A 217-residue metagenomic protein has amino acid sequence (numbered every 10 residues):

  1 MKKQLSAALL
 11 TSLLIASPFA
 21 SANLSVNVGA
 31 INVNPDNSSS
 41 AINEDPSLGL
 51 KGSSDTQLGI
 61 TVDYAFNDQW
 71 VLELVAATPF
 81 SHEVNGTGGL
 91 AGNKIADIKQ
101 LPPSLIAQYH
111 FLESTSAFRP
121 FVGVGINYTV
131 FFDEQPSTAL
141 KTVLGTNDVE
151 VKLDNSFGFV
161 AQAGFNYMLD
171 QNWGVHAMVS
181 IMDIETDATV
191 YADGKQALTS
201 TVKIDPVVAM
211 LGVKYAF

Functional and structural regions predicted by a protein language model:
M1-N23: Cleavable N-terminal export/targeting peptides
A20-V62, K214-A216: Short glycine/proline- and aromatic-enriched beta-strand/turn motifs that initiate or cap beta-hairpins
N23, N34, D63-A139, I204-F217: Gram-negative (and chloroplast) outer-membrane scaffold detector with strong preference for beta-barrel transmembrane
P35-N37, I42-P46, L58-G59, A76-T78 (+7 more regions): Outer-membrane beta-barrel domain signature
E44-L48, G89-A96, L144-V151, K195-T201: Extracellular loop and loop/strand-boundary signature of outer-membrane beta-barrel proteins
K51-T56, D97-P102, V151-G158, T201-D205: Short sequence motifs at beta-strands and strand-loop junctions characteristic of Gram-negative outer-membrane
S81-N85, D170-F217: Predominantly the C-terminal beta-signal and adjacent terminal strand-loop region of outer-membrane beta-barrel
F121-H176: A charged, solvent-exposed segment within the mature domains of Sec-exported extracytoplasmic proteins
